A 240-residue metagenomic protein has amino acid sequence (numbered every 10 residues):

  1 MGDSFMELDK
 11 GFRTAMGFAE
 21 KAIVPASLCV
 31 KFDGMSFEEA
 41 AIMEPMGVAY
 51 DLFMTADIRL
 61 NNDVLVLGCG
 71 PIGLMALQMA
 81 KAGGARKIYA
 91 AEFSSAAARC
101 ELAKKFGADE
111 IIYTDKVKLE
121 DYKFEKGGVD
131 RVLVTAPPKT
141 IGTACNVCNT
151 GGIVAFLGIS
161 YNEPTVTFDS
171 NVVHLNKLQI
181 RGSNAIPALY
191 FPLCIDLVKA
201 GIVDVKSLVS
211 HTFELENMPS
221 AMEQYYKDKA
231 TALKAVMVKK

Functional and structural regions predicted by a protein language model:
M1-C29: Glycine-rich phosphate/adenylate-binding loop and adjacent beta-alpha elements of nucleotide- or dinucleotide-binding
S27-E38, N176-K177: Glycine/charged-rich beta-loop-alpha catalytic/anionic-binding loops adjacent to active sites
V30, L65, Y89, I153-A155 (+2 more regions): Structural detector of well-ordered beta-strand residues that form the stable sheet scaffold of enzyme domains
M35-K116: Mid-domain Rossmann-like dinucleotide-binding core that forms the NAD(H)/NADP(H) cofactor-binding site
A56, L60, A97, E101 (+1 more regions): Glycine-rich cofactor phosphate-binding loops and adjacent beta1-alpha1 units of small-molecule cofactor enzyme domains
C69, F93, I159, A185 (+1 more regions): Cofactor-binding loop segments of dinucleotide-utilizing enzymes, especially the Rossmann-like FAD- and NAD(P)+-binding
G142-N146, A188-K240: C-terminal hydrophobic helical "lid"/dimerization subdomain of Rossmann-like NAD(P)H-dependent oxidoreductases
G158-Y161, S183-I186, F213: Short strand-turn motif at the edge of the Rossmann-like AdoMet-binding core
